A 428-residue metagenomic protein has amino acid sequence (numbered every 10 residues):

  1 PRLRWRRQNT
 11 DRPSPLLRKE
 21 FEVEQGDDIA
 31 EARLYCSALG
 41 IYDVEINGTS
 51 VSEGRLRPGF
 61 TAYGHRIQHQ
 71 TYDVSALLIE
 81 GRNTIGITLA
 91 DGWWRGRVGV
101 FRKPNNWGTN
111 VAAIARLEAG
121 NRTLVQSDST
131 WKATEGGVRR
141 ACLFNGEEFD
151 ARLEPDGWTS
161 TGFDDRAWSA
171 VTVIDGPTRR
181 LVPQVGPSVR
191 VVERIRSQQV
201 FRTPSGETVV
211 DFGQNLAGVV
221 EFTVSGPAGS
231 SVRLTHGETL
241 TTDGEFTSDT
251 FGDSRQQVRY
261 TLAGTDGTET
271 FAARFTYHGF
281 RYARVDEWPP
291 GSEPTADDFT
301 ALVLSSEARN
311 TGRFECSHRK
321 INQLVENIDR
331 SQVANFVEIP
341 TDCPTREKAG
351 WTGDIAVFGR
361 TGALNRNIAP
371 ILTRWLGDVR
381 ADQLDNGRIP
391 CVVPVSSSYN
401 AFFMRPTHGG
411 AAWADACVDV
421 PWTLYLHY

Functional and structural regions predicted by a protein language model:
P1-T345, G353-D354, I368-L376, D385-P406: Extracellular/oxidizing-compartment recognition motifs
D73, A401-L426: Thiamine diphosphate
I87, K348, T352-I355, G410-V418: Short alpha-helical patches at coil-to-helix transitions and adjacent helical residues in well-structured domains
V325, D329, G359, L376 (+2 more regions): Non-transmembrane alpha-helical segments in soluble domains of secreted/periplasmic/extracellular proteins
V357-I368, C417-Y428: Well-ordered alpha-helical scaffold segments within catalytic/enzyme domains
R380-L384, L426: HEAT/HEAT-like alpha-solenoid repeats
